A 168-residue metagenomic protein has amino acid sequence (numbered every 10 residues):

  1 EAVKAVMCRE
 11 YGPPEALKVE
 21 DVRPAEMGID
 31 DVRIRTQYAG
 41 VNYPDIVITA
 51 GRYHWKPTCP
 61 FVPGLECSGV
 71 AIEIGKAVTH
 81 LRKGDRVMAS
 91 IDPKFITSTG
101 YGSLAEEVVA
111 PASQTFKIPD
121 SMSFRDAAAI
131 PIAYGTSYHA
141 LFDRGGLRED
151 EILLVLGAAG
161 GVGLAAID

Functional and structural regions predicted by a protein language model:
E1-V3: Eukaryotic N-terminal low-complexity, Ser/Thr- and Lys/Arg-rich leader segments that predominantly function as
R23-V41, R52-P93, G102, Q114: Glycine-rich beta-strand-centered segment in the early N-terminal region that forms part of a ligand/cofactor-binding
P44-A50: Cytochrome P450 core scaffold surrounding the K-helix E-X-X-R motif and the conserved "meander" helix-loop region
I96-A112: A structural motif shared across PLP-dependent enzymes of the aminotransferase-like
Q114-F124, D150-I152: Glycine/charged-rich beta-loop-alpha catalytic/anionic-binding loops adjacent to active sites
A128-D168: Mid-domain Rossmann-like dinucleotide-binding core that forms the NAD(H)/NADP(H) cofactor-binding site
